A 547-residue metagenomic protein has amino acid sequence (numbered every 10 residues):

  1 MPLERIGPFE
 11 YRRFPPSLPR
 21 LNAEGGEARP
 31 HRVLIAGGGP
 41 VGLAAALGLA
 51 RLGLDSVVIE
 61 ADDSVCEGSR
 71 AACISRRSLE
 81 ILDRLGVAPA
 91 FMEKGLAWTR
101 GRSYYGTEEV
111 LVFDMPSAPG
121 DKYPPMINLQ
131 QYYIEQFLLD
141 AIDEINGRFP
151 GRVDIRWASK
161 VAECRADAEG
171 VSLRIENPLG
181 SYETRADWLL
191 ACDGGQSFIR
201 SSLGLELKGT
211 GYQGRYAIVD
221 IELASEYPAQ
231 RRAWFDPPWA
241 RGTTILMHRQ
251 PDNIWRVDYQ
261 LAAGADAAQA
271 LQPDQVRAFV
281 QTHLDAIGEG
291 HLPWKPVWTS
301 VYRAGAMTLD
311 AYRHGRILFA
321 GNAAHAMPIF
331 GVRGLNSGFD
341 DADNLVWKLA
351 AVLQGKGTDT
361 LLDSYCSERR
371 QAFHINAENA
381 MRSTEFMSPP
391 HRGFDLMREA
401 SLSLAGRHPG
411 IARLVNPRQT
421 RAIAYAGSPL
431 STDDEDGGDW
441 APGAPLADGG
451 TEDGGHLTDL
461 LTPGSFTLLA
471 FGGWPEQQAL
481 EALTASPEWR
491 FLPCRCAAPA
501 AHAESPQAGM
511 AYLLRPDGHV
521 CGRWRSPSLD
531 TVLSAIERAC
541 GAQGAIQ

Functional and structural regions predicted by a protein language model:
M1-A36, R51-L52, A61, Y105-E108 (+6 more regions): Helical substrate-recognition/capping region of FAD-dependent monooxygenase/halogenase enzymes
F9-R13, A267-G334, G357, N379 (+1 more regions): FAD/FMN-dependent oxidoreductases across multiple families
R29-H31, L179-W188: Core beta-strand elements of the Rossmann-like FAD/NAD(P) dinucleotide-binding domain in flavoenzyme oxidoreductases
I35-A36, T184-G194, L468: Short hydrophobic core segments
A50-A71: Glycine-rich FAD pyrophosphate-binding loop
E67-D143, H248: Active-site-adjacent segment of FAD-dependent monooxygenases/related oxidoreductases
E93, E109, L139-A141, W188 (+1 more regions): Conserved FAD-binding catalytic core of PHBH/FMO-like flavoproteins
W157-V171: A conserved short coil-to-beta-strand element within the FAD-binding core of flavoproteins
